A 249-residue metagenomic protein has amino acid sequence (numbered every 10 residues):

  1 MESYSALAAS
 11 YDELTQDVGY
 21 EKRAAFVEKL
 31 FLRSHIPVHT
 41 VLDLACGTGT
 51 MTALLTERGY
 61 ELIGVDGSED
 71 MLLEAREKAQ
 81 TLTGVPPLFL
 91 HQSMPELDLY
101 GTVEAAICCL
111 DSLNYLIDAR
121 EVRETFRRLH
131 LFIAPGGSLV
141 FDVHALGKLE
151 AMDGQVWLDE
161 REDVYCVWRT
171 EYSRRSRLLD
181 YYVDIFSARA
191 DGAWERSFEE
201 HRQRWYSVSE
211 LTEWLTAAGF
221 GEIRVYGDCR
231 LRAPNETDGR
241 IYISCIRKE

Functional and structural regions predicted by a protein language model:
M1-H39: Conserved class I S-adenosyl-L-methionine
L42, T50-E96: Class I SAM-dependent methyltransferase SAM/SAH-binding core
A45: Conserved S-adenosyl-L-methionine
D98-A105: A short acidic, Gly/Pro-enriched loop at the edge of an enzyme's catalytic core that lines a small-molecule cofactor
C109-D111: Residues lining the SAM
R123-P135: A short glycine-rich, Lys/Arg-flanked "PGG" loop and its adjoining helix->strand segment in the class I
V140-T212: SAM-dependent methyltransferase
R204-E249: C-terminal lobe and adjacent flexible extensions of AdoMet/dcAdoMet transferase-like proteins
